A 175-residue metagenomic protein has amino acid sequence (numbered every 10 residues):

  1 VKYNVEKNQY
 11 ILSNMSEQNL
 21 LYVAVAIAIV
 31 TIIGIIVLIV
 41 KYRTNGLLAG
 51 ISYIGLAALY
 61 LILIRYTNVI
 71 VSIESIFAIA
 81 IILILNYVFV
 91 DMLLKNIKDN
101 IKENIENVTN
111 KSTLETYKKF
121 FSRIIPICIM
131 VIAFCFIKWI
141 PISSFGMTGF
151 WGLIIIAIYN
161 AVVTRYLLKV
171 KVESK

Functional and structural regions predicted by a protein language model:
V1-Q18: Extended, hydrophilic extramembrane loops/domains of integral membrane proteins
V1-Y3, F150, K169, K175: Intrinsic structural disorder
E17-W139, S143, M147-L153, A157-A161: Transmembrane alpha-helical segments that form the functional core of multipass membrane systems
I158, V162-K175: Interfacial helix-loop-helix hairpins and adjacent transmembrane helices of multi-pass alpha-helical membrane proteins
